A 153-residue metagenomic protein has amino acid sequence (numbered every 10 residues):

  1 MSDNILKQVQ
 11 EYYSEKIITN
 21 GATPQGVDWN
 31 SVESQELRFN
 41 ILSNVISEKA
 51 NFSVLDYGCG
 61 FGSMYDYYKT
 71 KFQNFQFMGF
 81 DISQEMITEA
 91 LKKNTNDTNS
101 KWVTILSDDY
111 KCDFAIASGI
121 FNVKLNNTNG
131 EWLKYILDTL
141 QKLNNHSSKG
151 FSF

Functional and structural regions predicted by a protein language model:
M1-T23: N-terminal, positively charged/glycine-rich alpha-helical extensions of SAM-dependent methyltransferases
E33-A50: Conserved alpha-helix/loop element of class I SAM-dependent methyltransferases that forms part of the SAM/SAH-binding
L55, S63-W102: Class I SAM-dependent methyltransferase SAM/SAH-binding core
G60: Conserved glycine-rich SAM-binding loop
K101-K111: Short acidic low-complexity segments
F114-L133: A short SAM/SAH-binding and catalytic strip from SAM-dependent methyltransferases
Y135-K142, H146: Short, conserved SAM-binding segment of the class I
S147-F153: Conserved beta-strand signature within the Rossmann-like core of class I S-adenosyl-L-methionine
